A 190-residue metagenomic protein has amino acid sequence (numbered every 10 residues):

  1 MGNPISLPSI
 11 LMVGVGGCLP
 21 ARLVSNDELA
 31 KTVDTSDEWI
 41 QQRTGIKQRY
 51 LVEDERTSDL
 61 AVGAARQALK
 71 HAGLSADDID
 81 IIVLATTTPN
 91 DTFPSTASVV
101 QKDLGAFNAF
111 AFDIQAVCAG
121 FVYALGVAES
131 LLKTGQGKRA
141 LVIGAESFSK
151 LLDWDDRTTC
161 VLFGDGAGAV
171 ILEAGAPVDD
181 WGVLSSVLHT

Functional and structural regions predicted by a protein language model:
M1-D54, D156-T190: Condensing-enzyme catalytic core mediating Claisen C-C bond formation in acyl metabolism
M12-G14, I40, A68, I82 (+3 more regions): Buried hydrophobic positions in well-ordered alpha/beta secondary-structure cores of metabolic enzymes
V13-G16, A85, Q115, A140-E146 (+2 more regions): Short beta-strand segments
W39-R43, K47-D59, T86-A140: Conserved catalytic cysteine-centered active-site region of acyl-thioester-dependent Claisen-condensing enzymes
A64-D80: Phosphate/pyrophosphate-binding loops at sites that engage ATP/ADP/AMP, CoA/4′-phosphopantetheine, polyphosphate
G73-D78, L131, Q136, G182: Short loop/turn motifs at secondary-structure junctions
L131-A167: Flexible, glycine-rich active-site loops centered on histidine and acidic residues that chelate a metal or position
